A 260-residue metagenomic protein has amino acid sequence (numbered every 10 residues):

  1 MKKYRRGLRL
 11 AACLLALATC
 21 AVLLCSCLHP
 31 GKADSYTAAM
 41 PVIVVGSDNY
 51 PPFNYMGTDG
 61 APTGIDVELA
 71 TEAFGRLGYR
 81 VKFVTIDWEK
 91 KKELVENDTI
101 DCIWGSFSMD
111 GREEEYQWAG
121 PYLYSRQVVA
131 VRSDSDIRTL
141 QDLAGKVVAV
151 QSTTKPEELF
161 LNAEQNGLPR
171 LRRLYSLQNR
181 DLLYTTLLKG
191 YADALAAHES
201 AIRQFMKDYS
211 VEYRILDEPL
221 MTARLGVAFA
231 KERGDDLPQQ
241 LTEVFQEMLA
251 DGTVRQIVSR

Functional and structural regions predicted by a protein language model:
G7-C20: Sec-dependent N-terminal signal peptides
L23-S26: C-terminal motif of bacterial Sec signal peptides marking the signal peptidase cleavage site
L28, V67-R76, D134-I137, Q141-K155 (+1 more regions): Extended ligand-binding regions for polar small-molecule ligands
D34-S106, S176, Q240: Extracytoplasmic small-molecule ligand-binding "clamshell" domains of the periplasmic binding protein/Venus flytrap
S47-N49, Y124-V131, K207-Q246: Periplasmic-binding protein-like
V67, T71, R80-D142, R214-P219: Acidic, polar ligand-binding/catalytic clefts
A70-Y79, P156-L177, M206-S210, S259: Ligand-binding cleft/hinge of the Venus flytrap
K90-E93, S106-E115, L159-N162, T186-M221: A ligand-binding cleft/hinge motif common to bilobed small-molecule-binding domains
